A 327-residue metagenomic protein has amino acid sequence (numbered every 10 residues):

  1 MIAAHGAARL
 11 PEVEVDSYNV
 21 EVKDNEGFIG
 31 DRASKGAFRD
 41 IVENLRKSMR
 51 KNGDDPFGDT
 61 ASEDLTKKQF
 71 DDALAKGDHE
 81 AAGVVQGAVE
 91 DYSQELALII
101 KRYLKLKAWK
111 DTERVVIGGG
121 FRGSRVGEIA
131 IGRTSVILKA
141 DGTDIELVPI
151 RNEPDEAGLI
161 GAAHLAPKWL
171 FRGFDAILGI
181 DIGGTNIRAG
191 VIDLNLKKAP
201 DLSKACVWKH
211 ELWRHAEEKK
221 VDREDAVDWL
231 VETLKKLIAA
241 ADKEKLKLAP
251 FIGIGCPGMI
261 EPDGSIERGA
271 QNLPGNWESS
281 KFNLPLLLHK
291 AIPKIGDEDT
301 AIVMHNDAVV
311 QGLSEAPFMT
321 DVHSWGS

Functional and structural regions predicted by a protein language model:
M1-R32, I160-K197, P262-S327: Phosphate-binding/catalytic loop of phosphoryl-transfer enzymes
I2-A37, D64-V115, G119-L138, L147-G158: Helical "lid/coupling" subdomains associated with nucleotide-phosphate turnover
H5-G83, I182-E232, K236, A240 (+1 more regions): Short glycine-rich, Thr/Ser-proximal phosphate-binding strand/loop in the N-terminal lobe of ATP-dependent enzymes
V89-K101, L159, V227-I238, V310: Short, hydrophobic/amphipathic alpha-helical packing segments that form internal helix faces or helix-helix interfaces
I100-R114, L230-I252, I292-G296: Phosphate/pyrophosphate-binding loops at sites that engage ATP/ADP/AMP, CoA/4′-phosphopantetheine, polyphosphate
V116-I117, G179-D181, I254: Short beta-strand segments enriched in small/hydrophobic residues
G123-D155, E211-D228, L246-I252, G258-S324: Glycine-rich phosphate-binding loop and adjoining helix at the ATP-binding site of ATP-dependent phosphoryl-transfer
